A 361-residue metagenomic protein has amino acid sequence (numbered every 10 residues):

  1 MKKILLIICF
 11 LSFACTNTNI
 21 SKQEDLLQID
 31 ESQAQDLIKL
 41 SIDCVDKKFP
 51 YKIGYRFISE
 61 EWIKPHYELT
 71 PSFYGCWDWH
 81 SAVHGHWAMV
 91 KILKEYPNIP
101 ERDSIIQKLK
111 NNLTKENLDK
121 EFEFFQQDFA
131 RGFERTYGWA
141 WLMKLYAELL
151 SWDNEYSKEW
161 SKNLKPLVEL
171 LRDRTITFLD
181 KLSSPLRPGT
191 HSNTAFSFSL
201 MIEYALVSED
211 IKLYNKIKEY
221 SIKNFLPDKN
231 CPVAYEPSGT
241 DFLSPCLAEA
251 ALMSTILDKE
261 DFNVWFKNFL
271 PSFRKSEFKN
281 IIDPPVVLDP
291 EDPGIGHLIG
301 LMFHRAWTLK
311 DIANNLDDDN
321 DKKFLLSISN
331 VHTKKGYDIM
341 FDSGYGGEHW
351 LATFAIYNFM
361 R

Functional and structural regions predicted by a protein language model:
I4-F13: Sec-dependent N-terminal signal peptides
Q23-I29, V83-I99, A140-Y156, S197-E209 (+3 more regions): Well-ordered alpha-helical scaffold segments within catalytic/enzyme domains
Q23-Y74: Low-complexity, Ser/Thr/Pro/Gly-enriched N-terminal "stalk/linker" regions
L26-D30, H66-V83, E123-A140, K181-T194 (+3 more regions): Solvent-exposed loop and edge beta-strand segments that line ligand/cofactor-binding and catalytic clefts
I29-S41, I99-E116, E155-F178, D210-D228 (+2 more regions): Extended, well-ordered alpha-helical scaffold segments
Y67, P71, G75-C76, V83 (+1 more regions): Extended ligand-binding groove/face enriched in aromatic
R174-E249: Loop-centered beta-sheet repeat module
V286-R361: Fungal-biased detection of long, low-complexity, Ser/Thr- and Lys/Arg-rich intrinsically disordered regions
